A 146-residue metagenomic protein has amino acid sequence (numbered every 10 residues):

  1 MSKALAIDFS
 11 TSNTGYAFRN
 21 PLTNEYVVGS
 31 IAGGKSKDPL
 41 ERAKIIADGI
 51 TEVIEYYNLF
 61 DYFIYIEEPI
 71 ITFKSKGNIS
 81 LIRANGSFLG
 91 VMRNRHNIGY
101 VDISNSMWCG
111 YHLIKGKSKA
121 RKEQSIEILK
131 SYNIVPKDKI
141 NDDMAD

Functional and structural regions predicted by a protein language model:
M1-A145: Phosphate- and other anionic-substrate recognition elements at nucleic-acid/protein interfaces
